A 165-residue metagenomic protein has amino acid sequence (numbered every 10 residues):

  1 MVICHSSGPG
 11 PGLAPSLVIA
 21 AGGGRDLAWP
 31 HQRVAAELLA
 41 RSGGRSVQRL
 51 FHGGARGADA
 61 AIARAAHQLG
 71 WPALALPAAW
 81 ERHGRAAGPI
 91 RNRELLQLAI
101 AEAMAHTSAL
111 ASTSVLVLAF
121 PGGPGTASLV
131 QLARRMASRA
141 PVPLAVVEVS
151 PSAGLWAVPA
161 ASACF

Functional and structural regions predicted by a protein language model:
I3-I19, G23-C164: Acidic/glycine-enriched connector segments
